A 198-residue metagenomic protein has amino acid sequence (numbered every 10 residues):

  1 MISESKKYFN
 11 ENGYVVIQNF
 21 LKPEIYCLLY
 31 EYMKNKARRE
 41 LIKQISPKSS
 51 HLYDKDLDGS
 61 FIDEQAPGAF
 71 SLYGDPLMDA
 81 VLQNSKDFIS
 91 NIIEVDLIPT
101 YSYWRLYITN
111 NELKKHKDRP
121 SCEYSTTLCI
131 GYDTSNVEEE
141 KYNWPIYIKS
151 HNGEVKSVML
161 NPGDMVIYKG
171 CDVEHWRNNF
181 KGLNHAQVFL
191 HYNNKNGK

Functional and structural regions predicted by a protein language model:
M1-I92: Non-heme Fe(II)/2-oxoglutarate
Y8-E11, I98, E140, N184: A short, polar/charged loop/turn motif at coil->beta-strand junctions and beta-hairpin connectors
V16-N19, I98-T100, I167-Y168, F189: A structural signal for short, well-ordered beta-strand segments and their strand-loop junctions that often border
I25-Y26, E123, W176: A short local loop/turn or secondary-structure capping micro-motif enriched for an aromatic residue
I62-S71, A80-Y142: Conserved double-stranded beta-helix
T109-D172, N184-V188, N194-K198: Catalytic core of non-heme Fe(II) oxygenases with the double-stranded beta-helix
R177-G182: Short proline/glycine-enriched turn/loop segments at secondary-structure junctions
